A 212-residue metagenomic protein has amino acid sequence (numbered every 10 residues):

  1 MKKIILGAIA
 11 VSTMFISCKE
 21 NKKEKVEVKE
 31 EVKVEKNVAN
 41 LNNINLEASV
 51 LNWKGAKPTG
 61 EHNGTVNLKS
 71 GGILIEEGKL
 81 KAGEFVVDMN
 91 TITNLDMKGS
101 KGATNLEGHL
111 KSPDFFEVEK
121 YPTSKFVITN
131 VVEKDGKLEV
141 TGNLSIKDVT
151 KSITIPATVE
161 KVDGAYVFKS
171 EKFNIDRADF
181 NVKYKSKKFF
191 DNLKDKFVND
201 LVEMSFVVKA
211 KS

Functional and structural regions predicted by a protein language model:
M1-I4, E20: Positively charged n-region of N-terminal signal peptides that target proteins for export
I4-S12: Sec-dependent N-terminal signal peptides
M14-S17: C-terminal motif of bacterial Sec signal peptides marking the signal peptidase cleavage site
K19-S212: Low-complexity, acidic/polar, glycine-enriched regions of mature
